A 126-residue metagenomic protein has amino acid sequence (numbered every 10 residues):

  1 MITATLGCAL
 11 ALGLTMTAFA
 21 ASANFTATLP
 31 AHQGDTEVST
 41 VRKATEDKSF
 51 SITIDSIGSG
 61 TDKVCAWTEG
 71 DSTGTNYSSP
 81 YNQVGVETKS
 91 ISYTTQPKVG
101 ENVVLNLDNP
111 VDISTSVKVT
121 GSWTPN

Functional and structural regions predicted by a protein language model:
M1-R42: N-terminal prepro-regions of secreted/extracellular proteins
T28, G74-K89: Solvent-exposed serine/threonine-rich low-complexity stretches and specific carbohydrate-binding patches
G34-R42, S78-S79, S116, T120-G121: Short Trp-Ser/Thr-centered turn/loop motifs at beta-strand boundaries
V38-T40, E87-Q96: Exposed aromatic-hydrophobic patches
A44-G60: Beta-rich globular "head" domains
D47-I52, T95-V111: Noncatalytic modules at the cell exterior or secretory-pathway interfaces, chiefly beta-strand-rich lectin/adhesion
S59-T75: Short, surface-exposed beta-strand/strand-loop-strand elements in extracellular ectodomains
T61-C65, V103, V111-P125: Edge beta-strands of jelly-roll/beta-sandwich modules across compartments, strongly enriched in secreted/luminal
